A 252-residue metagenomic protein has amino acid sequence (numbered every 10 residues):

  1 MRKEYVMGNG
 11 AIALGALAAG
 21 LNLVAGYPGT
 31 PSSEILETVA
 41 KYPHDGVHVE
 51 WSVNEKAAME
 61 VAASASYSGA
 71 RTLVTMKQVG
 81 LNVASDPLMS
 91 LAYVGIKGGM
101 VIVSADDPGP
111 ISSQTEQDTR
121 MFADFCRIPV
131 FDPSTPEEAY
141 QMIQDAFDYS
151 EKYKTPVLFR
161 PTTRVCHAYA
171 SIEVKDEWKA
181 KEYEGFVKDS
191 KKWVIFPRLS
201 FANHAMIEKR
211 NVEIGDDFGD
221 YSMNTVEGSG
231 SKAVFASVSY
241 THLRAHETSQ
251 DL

Functional and structural regions predicted by a protein language model:
M1-P136, Q141, T162-V165, W178 (+4 more regions): Thiamine diphosphate
R2-N9, P133-R244, S249-Q250: Flexible, low-complexity linker and terminal segments
